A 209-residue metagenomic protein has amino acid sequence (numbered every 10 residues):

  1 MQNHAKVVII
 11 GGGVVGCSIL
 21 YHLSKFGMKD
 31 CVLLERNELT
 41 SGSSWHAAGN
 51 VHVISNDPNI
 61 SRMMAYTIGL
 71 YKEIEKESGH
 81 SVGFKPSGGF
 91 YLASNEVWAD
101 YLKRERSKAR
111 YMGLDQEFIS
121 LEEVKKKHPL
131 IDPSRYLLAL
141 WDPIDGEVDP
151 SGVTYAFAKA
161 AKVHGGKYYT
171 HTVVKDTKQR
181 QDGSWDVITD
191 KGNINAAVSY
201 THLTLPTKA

Functional and structural regions predicted by a protein language model:
Q2-G13: Beta1/beta-strand and adjacent pyrophosphate-binding region of the FAD-binding site in flavoprotein oxidoreductases
G16: N-terminal Rossmann-fold NAD(P) dinucleotide-binding loop
L23: Aromatic pocket-lining residues of Rossmann-like dinucleotide-binding sites
F26-S43: Glycine-rich FAD pyrophosphate-binding loop
A48-K127: Dinucleotide-binding Rossmann-like beta1-alpha1 core, especially the glycine-rich loop that anchors the ADP
V82-Y91, E105, K125-H164: Helix-loop-beta segment of a Rossmann-like dinucleotide-binding subdomain
I144-D190, A197: Helical element adjacent to the flavin cofactor pocket in flavoenzyme catalytic cores
T201-T207: Conserved small/polar residues in nucleotide/adenosyl-binding loops
